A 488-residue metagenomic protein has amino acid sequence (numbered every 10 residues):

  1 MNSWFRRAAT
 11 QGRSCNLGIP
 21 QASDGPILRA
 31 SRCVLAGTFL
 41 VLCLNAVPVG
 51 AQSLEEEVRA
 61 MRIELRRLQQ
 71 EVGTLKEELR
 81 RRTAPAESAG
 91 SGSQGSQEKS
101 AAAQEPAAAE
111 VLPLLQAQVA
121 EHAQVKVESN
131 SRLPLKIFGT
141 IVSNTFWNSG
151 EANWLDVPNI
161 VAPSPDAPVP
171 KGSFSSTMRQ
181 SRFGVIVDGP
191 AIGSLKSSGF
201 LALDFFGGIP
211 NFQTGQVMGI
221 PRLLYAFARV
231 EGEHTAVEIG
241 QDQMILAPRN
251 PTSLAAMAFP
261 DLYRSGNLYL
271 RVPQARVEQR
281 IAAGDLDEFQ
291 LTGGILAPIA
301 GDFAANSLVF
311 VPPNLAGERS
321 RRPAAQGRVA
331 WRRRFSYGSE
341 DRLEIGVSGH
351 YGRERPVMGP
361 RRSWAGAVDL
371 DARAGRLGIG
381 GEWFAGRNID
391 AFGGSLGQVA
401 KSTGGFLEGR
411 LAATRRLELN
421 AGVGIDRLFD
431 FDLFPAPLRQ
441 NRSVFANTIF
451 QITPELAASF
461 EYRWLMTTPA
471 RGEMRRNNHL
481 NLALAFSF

Functional and structural regions predicted by a protein language model:
M1-S31: N-terminal secretory signal peptides that target proteins for export/translocation
C33-N45: Bacterial N-terminal signal peptides
A51-W154: N-terminal periplasmic/intermembrane-space "pro-region" immediately following the signal or transit peptide
L112, A123-D302, R321-Q326, A330-R334 (+4 more regions): Outer membrane beta-barrel
N148, P190, F206-F212, D242-P248 (+8 more regions): Sequence/structural signature of outer-membrane beta-barrel proteins
G172-S175, G215-I220, L262-Y269, L315-R322 (+5 more regions): Replace "Gram-negative outer membrane beta-barrel proteins" with "bacterial and organellar outer membrane beta-barrel
G327, R332, G338-L438: Detector for outer-membrane/organellar transmembrane beta-barrel domains, recognizing the amphipathic beta-strand
F450, R475-F488: Outer-membrane beta-barrel "beta-signal"
